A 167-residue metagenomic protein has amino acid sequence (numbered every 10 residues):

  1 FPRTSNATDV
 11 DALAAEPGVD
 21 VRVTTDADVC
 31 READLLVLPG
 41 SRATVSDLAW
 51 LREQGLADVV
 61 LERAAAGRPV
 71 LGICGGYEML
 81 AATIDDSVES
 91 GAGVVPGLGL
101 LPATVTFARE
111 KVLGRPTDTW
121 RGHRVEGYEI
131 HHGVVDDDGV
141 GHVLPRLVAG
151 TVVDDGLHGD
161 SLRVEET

Functional and structural regions predicted by a protein language model:
F1-S5, V10-P17, R22-L35, V45 (+1 more regions): Catalytic cores of nucleotide-enabled group-transfer and carboxylate-activating enzymes in metabolic and assembly-line
P2-R3, P17, D85, G150 (+1 more regions): Charge-patterned, long linear interaction tracts outside catalytic cores
T4, E110-V112, V153-D154: A short catalytic or substrate-binding loop motif that flags glycine-/basic-rich loops and adjacent residues that bind
T8-V10, A49, K111, G139-H142: Short conserved micro-motifs at the rims of enzyme active sites and ligand-binding pockets
D20-R22, D26, R115-T117, H123-T167: C-terminal and late-domain segments of enzyme folds
A27-E32, T106-A108, V135-D136: A short acidic, often aromatic-flanked loop/helix-cap motif at beta-alpha or helix-coil junctions that lines enzyme
V37-P39: Structural motif
R42-G127, V134: Cysteine-nucleophile active-site neighborhood
